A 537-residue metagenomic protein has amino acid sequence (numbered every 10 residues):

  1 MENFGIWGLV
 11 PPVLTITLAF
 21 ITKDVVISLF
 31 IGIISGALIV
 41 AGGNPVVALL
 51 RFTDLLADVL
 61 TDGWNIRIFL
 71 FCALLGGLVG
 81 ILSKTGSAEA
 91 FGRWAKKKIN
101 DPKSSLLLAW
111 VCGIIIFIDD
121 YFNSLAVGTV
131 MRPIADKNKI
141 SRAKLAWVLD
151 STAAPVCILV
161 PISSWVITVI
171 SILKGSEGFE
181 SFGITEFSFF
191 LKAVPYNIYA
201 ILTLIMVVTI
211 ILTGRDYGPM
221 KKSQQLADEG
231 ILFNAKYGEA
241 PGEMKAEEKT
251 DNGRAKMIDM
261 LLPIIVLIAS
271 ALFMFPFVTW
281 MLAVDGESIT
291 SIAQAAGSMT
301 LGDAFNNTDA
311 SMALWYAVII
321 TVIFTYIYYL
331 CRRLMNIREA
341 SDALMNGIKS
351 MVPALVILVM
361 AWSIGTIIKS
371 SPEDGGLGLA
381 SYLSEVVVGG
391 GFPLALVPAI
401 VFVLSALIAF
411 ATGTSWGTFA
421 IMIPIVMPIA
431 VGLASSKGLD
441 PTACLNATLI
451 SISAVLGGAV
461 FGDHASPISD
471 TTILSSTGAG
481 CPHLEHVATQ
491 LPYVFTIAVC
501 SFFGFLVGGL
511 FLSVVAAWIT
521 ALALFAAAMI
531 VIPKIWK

Functional and structural regions predicted by a protein language model:
M1-F4, D54-R67, F189-N197, N252-A255 (+4 more regions): Interfacial loop-to-helix junctions that mark the boundaries of transmembrane helices in multi-pass membrane
W7, A19-R51, L75-G86, K174 (+7 more regions): Structural signal for alpha-helical transmembrane segments and their membrane-water exit/capping regions in multi-pass
P11, T15-L18, V26-I27, C331-M351 (+2 more regions): Hydrophobic, small-residue-rich membrane helices and short re-entrant helix-turn-helix hairpins that build
V46-A146, L334-C444: Membrane-embedded alpha-helical segments and adjacent helix-loop junctions characteristic of multi-pass solute
R67-C72, S105, I158-I162, V166 (+7 more regions): Hydrophobic alpha-helical transmembrane segments in multi-pass membrane proteins
L70-C72, P102-I116, G128, I140-V166 (+6 more regions): Alpha-helical transmembrane segments of multi-pass membrane proteins
I134-L232, E247-D259, T472-M529: Membrane-core helix-loop-helix motifs of multi-pass transport proteins
F182, S188, T203-T300, T321-A343 (+3 more regions): Long, contiguous bundles of hydrophobic transmembrane helices that form the permeation core of multi-pass
